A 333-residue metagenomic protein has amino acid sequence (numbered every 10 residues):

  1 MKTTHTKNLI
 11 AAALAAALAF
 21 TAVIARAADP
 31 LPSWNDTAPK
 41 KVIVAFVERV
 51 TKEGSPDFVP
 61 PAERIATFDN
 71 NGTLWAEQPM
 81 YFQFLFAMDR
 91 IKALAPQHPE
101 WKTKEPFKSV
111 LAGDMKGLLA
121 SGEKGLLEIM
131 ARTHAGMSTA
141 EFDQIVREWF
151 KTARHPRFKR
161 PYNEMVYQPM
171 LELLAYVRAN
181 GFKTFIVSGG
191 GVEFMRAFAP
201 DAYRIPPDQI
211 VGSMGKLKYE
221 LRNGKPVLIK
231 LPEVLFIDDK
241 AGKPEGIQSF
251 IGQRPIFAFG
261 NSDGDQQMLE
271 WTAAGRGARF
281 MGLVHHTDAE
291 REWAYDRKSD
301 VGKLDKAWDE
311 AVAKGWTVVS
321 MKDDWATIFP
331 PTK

Functional and structural regions predicted by a protein language model:
M1-K7: N-terminal secretory signal peptides that target proteins for export/translocation
L9-I10, L14, F20, I24-N70 (+3 more regions): Non-catalytic pre-domain segments flanking phosphatase-related domains
A27-W34, K41-V44, E48, E63 (+2 more regions): C-terminal cap/substrate-recognition subdomain and adjoining C-terminal extension of metal-dependent phosphatase-like
K52-G54, W75-E77, Y219-E220: Short, solvent-exposed loop/turn elements at domain surfaces
R64-Q78, L269: Asp-based phosphoryl-transfer active-site loop
L74-E77, G117, A197, D208: Secretory-pathway/luminal and periplasmic proteins that interact with or process carbohydrate-rich
E77-M80, L85-M88, A197-F198, W271: Short, solvent-exposed loop/turn and secondary-structure capping segments
M80, L85-E164, Q168: A metal-dependent, Asp-based hydrolase signature
